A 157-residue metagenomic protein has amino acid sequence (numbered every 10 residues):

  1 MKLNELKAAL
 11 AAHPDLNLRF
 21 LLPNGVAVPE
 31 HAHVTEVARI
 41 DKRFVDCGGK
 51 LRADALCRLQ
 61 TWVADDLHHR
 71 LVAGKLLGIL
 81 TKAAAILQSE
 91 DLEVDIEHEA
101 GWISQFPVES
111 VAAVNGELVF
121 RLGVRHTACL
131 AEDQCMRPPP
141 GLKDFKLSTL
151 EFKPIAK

Functional and structural regions predicted by a protein language model:
N4-E36: Small/polar-rich, solvent-exposed N-terminal microdomains that initiate assembly or binding
A27-L51: Short, solvent-exposed beta-alpha or beta-beta edge segments that form flexible loop/patches at the rim of ligand
P29-H31, R52-L56, S89-D91: Short connector loops at helix/strand junctions that flank enzyme active sites, especially segments positioning acidic
D41-G49, V63-A64, L80-A83: Short secondary-structure capping micro-motifs at structural edges
A53-L67, L122-V124: Oligomerization/assembly interface segments of phage tail-like spikes and tubes
L67-A73: Short, conserved charged micro-motifs
G78-Q134: Helix-rich interaction surfaces within compact, conserved domain-sized segments that mediate assembly or partner
L122-K157: Mixed-charge, glycine-accented linear interaction segment located at domain edges/termini
